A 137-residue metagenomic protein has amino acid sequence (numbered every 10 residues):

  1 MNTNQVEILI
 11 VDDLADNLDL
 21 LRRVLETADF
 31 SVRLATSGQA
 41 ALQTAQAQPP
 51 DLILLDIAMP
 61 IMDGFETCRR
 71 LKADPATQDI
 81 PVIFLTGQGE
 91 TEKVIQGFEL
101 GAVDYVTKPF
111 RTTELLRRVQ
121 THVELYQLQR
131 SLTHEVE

Functional and structural regions predicted by a protein language model:
T3-V6, L14-R33: Two-component/phosphorelay signaling modules centered on CheY-like receiver
Q48-L54: Active-site beta3 strand of CheY-like receiver
M59, L71: Receiver (REC) domain active-site loop signature in two-component systems and cognate sites in sensor histidine kinases
P60, Q78, E90, K108: The feature encodes the CheY-like receiver
F110-V119, V123: C-terminal output helix
